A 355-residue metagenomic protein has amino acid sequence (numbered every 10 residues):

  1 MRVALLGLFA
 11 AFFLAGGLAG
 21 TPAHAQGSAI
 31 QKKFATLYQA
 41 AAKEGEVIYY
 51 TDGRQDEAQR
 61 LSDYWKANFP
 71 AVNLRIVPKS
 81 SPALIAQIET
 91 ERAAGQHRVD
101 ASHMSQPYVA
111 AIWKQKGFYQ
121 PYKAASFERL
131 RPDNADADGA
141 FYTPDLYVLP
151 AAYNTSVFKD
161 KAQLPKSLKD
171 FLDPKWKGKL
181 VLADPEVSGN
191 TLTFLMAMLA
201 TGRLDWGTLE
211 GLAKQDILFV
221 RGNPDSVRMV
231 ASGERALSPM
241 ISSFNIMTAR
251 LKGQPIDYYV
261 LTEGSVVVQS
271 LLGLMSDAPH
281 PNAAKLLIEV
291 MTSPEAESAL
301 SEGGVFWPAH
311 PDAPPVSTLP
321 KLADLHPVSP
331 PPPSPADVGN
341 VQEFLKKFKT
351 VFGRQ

Functional and structural regions predicted by a protein language model:
L6-A19: Bacterial N-terminal signal peptides
A25-I48, K66-A67, D173-K175: Immediate post-signal peptide segment of exported/extracytoplasmic ligand-binding proteins
A35, I48-D63, L74-R92, Q96-E234: Extracytoplasmic ligand-binding site segments that recognize negatively charged/polar headgroups
P107-I112, A236-P255, G304: A ligand-binding cleft/hinge motif common to bilobed small-molecule-binding domains
L146-V148, L209-A213, F219-V220, K252-A278 (+1 more regions): Periplasmic-binding protein-like
A152-V157, L195-L199, V268-H280, A299-E302: A bilobed periplasmic-binding-protein/Venus flytrap-type ligand-binding module shared by bacterial periplasmic
G178-E186, V290-P315: Periplasmic-binding protein-like
S317-Q355: Extracellular/periplasmic bilobal clamshell ligand-binding domains
